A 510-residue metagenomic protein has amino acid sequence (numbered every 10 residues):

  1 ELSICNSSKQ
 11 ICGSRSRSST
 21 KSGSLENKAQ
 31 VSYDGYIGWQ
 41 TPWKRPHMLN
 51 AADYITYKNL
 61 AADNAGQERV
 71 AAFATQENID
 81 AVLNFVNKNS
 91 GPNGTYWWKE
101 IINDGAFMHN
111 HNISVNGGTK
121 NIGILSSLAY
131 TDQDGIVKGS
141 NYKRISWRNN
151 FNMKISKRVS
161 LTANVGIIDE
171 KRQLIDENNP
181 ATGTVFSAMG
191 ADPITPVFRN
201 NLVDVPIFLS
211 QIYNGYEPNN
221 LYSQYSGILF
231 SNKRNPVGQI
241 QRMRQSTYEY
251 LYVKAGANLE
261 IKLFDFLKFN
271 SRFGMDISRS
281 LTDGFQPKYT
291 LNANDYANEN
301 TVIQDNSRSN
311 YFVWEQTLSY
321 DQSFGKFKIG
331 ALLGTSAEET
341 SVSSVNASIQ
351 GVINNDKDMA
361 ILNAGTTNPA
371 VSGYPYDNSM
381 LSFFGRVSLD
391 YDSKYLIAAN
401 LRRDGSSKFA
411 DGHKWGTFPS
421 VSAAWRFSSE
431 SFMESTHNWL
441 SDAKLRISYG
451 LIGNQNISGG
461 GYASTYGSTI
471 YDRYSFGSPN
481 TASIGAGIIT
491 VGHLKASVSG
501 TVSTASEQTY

Functional and structural regions predicted by a protein language model:
L2-S16, G23-A29: Flexible, glycine/serine/threonine-rich loop segments and coil->beta-strand junctions that form periplasmic-facing
S8-C12, S140-K143, E177-N179, T436-S441: Short, glycine-/polar-rich solvent-exposed loops and beta-turns at beta-strand/coil boundaries
R15-S19, S32-D34, T162, R446-S448: Soluble periplasmic/extracytoplasmic beta-strand elements of cell-envelope proteins
T20-S22, G35-I37, G117, Y320 (+2 more regions): Flexible glycine-/small-residue-rich
G23-K138, D176-N179, T195-T247, E260-K262: Residues embedded in well-ordered regular secondary structure
W43-I79, I168-S226, E339-N355, A443-G487: A surface-exposed, glycine/aromatic-enriched loop/edge motif typical of exported proteins
N84, A293-N294, S406: Extracytoplasmic gating/loop element in the C-terminal half of outer-membrane beta-barrel translocons and assembly
H109, R144-S146, N150-V159, N164-D169 (+3 more regions): Extracellular/periplasmic, surface-exposed regions of secreted and cell-surface proteins
